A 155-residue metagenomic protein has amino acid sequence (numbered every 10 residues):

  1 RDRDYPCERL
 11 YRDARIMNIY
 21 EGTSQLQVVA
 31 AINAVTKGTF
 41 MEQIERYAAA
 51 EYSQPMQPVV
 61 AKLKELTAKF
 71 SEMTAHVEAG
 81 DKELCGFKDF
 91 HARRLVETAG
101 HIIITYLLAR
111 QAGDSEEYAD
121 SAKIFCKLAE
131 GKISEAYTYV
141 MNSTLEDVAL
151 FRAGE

Functional and structural regions predicted by a protein language model:
R1-E155: Flavin-dependent oxidoreductase catalytic core characteristic of acyl-CoA dehydrogenase/oxidase-like enzymes
